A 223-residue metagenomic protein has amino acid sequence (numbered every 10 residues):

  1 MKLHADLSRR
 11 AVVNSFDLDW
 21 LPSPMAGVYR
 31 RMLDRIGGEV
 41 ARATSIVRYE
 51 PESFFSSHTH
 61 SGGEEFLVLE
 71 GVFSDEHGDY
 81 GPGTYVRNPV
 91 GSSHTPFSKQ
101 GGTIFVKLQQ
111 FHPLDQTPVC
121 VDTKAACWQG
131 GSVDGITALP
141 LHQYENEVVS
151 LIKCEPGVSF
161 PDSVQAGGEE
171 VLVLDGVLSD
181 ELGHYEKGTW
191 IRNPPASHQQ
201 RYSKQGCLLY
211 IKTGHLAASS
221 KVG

Functional and structural regions predicted by a protein language model:
M1-E39, G101-N146, G223: A short, N-terminal "cap"/entry segment at the start of jelly-roll beta-barrel domains of the cupin/DSBH fold
V28, D79, V90-L114, P195-V222: Ligand-binding loop in jelly-roll beta-barrel domains
S45-I46, S56-H60, H77, P96-F97 (+4 more regions): Short histidine-centered beta-strand/loop micro-motifs that create catalytic or ligand/metal-coordination sites
E50-P51, H60-D75, P156, V164-E181 (+1 more regions): Glycine- and acidic-residue-biased ligand/ion/polar-headgroup-sensing regions
F54, Y85, S159, T189-W190 (+1 more regions): Residue-level marker of beta-strand positions
S74-S93, S179-Q199: Short acidic-glycine-tyrosine-enriched beta hairpin
T123, G130-D175, D180: Surface-exposed interaction/gating patches
